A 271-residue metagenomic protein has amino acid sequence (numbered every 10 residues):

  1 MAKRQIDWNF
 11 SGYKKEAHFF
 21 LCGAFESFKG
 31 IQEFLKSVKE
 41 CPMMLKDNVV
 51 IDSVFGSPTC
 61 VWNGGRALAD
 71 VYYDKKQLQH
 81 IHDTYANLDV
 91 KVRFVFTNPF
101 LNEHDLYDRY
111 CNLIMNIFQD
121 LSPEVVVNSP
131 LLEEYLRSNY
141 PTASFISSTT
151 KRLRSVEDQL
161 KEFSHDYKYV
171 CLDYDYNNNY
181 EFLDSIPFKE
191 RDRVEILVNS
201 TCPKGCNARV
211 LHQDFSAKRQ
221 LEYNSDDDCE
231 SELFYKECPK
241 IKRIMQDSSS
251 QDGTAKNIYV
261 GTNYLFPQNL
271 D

Functional and structural regions predicted by a protein language model:
A2-E162, D166-D271: Active-site pocket-lining/capping segments in soluble small-molecule metabolic enzymes
